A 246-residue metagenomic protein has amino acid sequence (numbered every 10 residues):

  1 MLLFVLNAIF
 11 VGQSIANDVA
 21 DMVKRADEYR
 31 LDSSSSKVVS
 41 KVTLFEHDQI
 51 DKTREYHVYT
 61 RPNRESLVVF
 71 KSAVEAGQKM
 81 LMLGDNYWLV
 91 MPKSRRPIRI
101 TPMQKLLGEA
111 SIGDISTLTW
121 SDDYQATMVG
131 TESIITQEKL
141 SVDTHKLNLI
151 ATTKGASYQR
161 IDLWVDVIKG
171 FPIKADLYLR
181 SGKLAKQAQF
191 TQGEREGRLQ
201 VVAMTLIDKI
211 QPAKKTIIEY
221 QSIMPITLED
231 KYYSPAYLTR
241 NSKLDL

Functional and structural regions predicted by a protein language model:
M1-I9: Bacterial N-terminal signal peptides
F10-A16: Sec/Tat signal peptide C-region and signal peptidase I cleavage site
N17-S35, K41, I50-K52, G84-Q159 (+3 more regions): Flexible, processing/modification-adjacent segments and terminal tails in exported/periplasmic/extracellular proteins
V39-L67, K71-E75: N-terminal, post-signal-peptide region of Sec/Tat-exported proteins
V58-P62, G84-N86, M103-L107, T191-E194 (+1 more regions): A short, sequence-level motif marking secondary-structure junctions
T60-P102: Mid-chain, structured segments of secreted extracytoplasmic proteins
L140-P235: Gly/Pro-enriched, hydrophobic low-complexity segments that function as extracytoplasmic propeptides/linkers
